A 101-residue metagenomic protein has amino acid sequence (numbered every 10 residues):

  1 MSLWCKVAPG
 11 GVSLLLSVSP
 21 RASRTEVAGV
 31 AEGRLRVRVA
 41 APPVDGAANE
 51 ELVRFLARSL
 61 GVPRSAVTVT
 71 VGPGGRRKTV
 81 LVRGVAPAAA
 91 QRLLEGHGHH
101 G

Functional and structural regions predicted by a protein language model:
M1-R54, S59-R64, T68-G101: Contiguous, often N-terminal, cationic amphipathic patches that form binding interfaces
